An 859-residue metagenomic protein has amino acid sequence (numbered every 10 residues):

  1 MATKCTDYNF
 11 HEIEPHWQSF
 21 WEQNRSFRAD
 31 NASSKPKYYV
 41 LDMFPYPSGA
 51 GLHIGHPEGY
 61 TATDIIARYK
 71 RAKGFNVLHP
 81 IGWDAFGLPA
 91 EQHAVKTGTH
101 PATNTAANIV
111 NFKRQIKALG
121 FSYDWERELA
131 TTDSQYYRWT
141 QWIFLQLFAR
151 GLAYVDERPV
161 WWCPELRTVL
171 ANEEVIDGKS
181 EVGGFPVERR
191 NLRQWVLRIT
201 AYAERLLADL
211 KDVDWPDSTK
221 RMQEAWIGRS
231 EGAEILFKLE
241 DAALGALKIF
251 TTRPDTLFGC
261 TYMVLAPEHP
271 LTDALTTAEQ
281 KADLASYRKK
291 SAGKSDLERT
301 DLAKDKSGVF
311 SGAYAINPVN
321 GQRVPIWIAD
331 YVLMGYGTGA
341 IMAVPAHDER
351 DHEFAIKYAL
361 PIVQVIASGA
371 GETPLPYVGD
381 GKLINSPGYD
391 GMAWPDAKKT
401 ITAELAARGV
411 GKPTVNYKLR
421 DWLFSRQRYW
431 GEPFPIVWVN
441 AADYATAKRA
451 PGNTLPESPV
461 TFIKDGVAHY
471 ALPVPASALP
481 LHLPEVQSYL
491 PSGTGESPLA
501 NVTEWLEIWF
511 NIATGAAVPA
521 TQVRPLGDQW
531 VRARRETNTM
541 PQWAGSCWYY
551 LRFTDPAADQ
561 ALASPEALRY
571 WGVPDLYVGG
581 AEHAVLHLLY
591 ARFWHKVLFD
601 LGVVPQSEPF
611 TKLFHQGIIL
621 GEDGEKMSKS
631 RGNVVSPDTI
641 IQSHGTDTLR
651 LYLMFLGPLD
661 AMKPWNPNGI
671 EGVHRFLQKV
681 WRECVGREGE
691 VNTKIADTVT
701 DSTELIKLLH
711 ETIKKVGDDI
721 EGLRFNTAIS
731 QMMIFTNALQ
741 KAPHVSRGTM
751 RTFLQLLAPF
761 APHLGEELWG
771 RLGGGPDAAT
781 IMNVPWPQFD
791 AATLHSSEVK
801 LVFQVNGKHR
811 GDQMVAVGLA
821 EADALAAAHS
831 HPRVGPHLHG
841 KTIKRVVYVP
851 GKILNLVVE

Functional and structural regions predicted by a protein language model:
A2-K4, M43-L52, A94, D124-L129 (+11 more regions): Glycine- and acidic
T3-L41, R71-P80, T103-K113, W215 (+3 more regions): Conserved oxyanion/phosphate-binding beta-strand-loop segments in alpha/beta enzyme cores
T3-S19, I54, W139-A367, V486-A517 (+4 more regions): NTP-handling and nucleic-acid-processing catalytic cores
P15-H16, F20-N24, K96-F250, P254 (+7 more regions): Residue patterns forming the tRNA-binding/recognition surfaces of aminoacyl-tRNA synthetases and related DALR
D30-P101, T105, E128-I143, T251-T252 (+2 more regions): N-terminal catalytic cores of NTP/NDP-binding nucleotidyl/phosphoryl-transfer enzymes
D84, L145, A149-W162, R229 (+5 more regions): Helix-rich, typically C-terminal accessory recognition domains appended to large enzymatic cores
L247-H269, W422, R428-F434, N538-L551 (+2 more regions): Conserved phosphate/anionic-ligand binding catalytic regions in large, soluble enzymes, centered on
A313-V319, R323-Y336, V365, P498 (+1 more regions): Alpha-helical recognition segments enriched in aromatics with Gly/Pro capping that present substrate-recognition
